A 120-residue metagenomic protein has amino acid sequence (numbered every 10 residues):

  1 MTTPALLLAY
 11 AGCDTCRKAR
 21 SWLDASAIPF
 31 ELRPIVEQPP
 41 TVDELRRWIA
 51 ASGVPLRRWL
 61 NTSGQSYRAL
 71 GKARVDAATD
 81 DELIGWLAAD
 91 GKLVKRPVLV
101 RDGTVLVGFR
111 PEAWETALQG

Functional and structural regions predicted by a protein language model:
T2-S26, F30-Q38: Local sequence-structure signature of Cys/Sec-based thiol-disulfide redox active-site neighborhoods
I35-G120: Thiol/selenol-based redox catalytic cores and closely related redox-interacting motifs
